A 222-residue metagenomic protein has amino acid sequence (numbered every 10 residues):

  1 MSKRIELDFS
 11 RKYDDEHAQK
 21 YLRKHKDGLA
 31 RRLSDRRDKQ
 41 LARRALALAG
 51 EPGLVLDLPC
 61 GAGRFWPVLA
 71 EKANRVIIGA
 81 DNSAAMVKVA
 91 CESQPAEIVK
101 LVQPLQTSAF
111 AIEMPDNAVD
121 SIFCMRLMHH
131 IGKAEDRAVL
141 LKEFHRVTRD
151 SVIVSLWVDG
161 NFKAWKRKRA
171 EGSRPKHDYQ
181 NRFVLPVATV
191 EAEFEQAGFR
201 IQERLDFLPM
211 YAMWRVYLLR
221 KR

Functional and structural regions predicted by a protein language model:
M1-F110, E135, I153-R222: Class I (Rossmann-like) S-adenosyl-L-methionine-dependent methyltransferase catalytic domain, capturing the SAM-binding
G53, D120, D150: Conserved acidic residues
A111-D116: Short conserved loop adjoining the S-adenosyl-L-methionine
V119, D136: Residue-level recognition of oxygen-bearing side chains
F123: A conserved beta-strand element that flanks and buttresses the S-adenosyl-L-methionine
R126-H130: Short catalytic micro-motifs in class I SAM-dependent methyltransferases
A138-D150: A short glycine-rich, Lys/Arg-flanked "PGG" loop and its adjoining helix->strand segment in the class I
